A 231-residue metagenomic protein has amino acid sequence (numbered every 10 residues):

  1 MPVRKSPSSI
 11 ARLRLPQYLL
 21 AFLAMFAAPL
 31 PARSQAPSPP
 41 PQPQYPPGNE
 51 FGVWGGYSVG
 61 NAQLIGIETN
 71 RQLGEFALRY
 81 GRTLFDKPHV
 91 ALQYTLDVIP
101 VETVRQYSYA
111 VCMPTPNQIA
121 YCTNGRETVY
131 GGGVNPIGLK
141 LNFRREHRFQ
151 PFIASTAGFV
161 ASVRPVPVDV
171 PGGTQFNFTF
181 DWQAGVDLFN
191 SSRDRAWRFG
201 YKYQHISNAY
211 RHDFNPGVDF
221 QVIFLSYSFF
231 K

Functional and structural regions predicted by a protein language model:
A32-L84, N215, F220-K231: Short glycine/proline- and aromatic-enriched beta-strand/turn motifs that initiate or cap beta-hairpins
Q35-G48, L84-Y94, R144-P151, F189-W197: Short loop/turn motifs that connect adjacent beta-strands in outer-membrane beta-barrel proteins
Q44-P46, G185-K231: Predominantly the C-terminal beta-signal and adjacent terminal strand-loop region of outer-membrane beta-barrel
P47-N49, N70-F76, T128-N135, F149 (+2 more regions): Residues that define the transmembrane beta-barrel architecture of outer-membrane proteins
N49-V53, V90-V98, P151-A157, F178-F180 (+2 more regions): Transmembrane beta-strands of outer-membrane beta-barrel proteins
G55-N61, V98-V104, A157-V163, L188 (+2 more regions): Transmembrane beta-strands of outer-membrane beta-barrel pores
Q63-I67, A120-R126, P165-G173, A209-N215: Extracellular loop and loop/strand-boundary signature of outer-membrane beta-barrel proteins
G74-P165: Gram-negative (and chloroplast) outer-membrane scaffold detector with strong preference for beta-barrel transmembrane
